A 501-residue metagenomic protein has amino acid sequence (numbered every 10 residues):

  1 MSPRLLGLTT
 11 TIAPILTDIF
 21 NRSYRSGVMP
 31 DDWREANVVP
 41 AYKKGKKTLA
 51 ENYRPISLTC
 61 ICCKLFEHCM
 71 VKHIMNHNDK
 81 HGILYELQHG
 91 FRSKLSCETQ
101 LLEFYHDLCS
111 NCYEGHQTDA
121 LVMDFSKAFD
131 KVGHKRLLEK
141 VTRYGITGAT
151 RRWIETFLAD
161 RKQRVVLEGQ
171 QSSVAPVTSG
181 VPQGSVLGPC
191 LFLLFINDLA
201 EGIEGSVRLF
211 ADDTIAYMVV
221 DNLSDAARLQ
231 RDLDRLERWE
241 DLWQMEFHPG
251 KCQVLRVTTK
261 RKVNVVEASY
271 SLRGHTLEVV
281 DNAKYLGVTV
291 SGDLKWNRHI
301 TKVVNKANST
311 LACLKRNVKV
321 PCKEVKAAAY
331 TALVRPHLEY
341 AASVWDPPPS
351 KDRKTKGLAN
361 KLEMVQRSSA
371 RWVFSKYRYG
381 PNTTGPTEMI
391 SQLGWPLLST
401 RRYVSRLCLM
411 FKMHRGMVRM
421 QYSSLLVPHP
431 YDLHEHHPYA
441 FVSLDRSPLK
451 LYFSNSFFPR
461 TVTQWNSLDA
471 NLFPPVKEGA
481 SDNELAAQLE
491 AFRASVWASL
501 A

Functional and structural regions predicted by a protein language model:
M1-F20, R25-M29, C109-Q117, E237-H248 (+3 more regions): Short, charged alpha-helical motifs in flexible N/C-terminal segments and linkers
M1-L5, V38, R54, M70 (+14 more regions): Short, conserved catalytic/metal-binding micro-motifs enriched in Asp/Glu and His
M1-N52, L65, H81, Q171 (+4 more regions): Surface-exposed loop/turn segments and immediately adjacent short secondary-structure elements within folded domains
M1-P182, M218-V219, A328: Conserved pre-catalytic core of RNA-dependent polymerases
E35-V38, R54, Q88-R92, T118-F129 (+6 more regions): Catalytic palm active-site di-aspartate
K127-Y144, I215-D241, R353: Catalytic palm subdomain of template-directed nucleic-acid polymerases, centered on the conserved carboxylate motif
G169, R231, E246-D281: Short, conserved micro-motifs composed of acidic
G274-W345: Basic, alpha-helical interaction scaffolds
